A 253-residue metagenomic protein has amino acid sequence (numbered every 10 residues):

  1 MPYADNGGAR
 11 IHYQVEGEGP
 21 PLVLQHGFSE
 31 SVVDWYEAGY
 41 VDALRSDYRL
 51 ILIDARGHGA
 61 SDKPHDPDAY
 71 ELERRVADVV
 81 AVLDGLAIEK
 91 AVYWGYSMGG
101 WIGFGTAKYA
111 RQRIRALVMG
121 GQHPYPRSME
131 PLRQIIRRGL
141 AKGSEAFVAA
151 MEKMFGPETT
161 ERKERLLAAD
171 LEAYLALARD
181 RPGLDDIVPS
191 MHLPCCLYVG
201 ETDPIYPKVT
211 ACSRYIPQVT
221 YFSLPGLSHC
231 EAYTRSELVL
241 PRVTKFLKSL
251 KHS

Functional and structural regions predicted by a protein language model:
G7-D62: Conserved HGGG/HGGXW glycine-rich cap/lid loop of the alpha/beta-hydrolase fold
D42, L52-V92: Active-site loop/oxyanion-hole signature of alpha/beta-hydrolase fold enzymes
Y93-G95, G120: Short beta-strand immediately N-terminal to the catalytic nucleophile in serine-hydrolase-like folds
W101-Y109, I114-A146: Flexible "cap/lid" loop of the alpha/beta hydrolase fold
L171-I187, T202-P204: Active-site nucleophile elbow and catalytic-triad environment of alpha/beta-hydrolase enzymes
M191, L197-V199: Short beta-strand/loop motif that positions the catalytic acidic residue of the alpha/beta-hydrolase fold
P204-T210: Conserved alpha/beta-hydrolase "acid-adjacent" motif
L227-L240: Catalytic histidine-centered segment of alpha/beta-hydrolase-like enzymes
